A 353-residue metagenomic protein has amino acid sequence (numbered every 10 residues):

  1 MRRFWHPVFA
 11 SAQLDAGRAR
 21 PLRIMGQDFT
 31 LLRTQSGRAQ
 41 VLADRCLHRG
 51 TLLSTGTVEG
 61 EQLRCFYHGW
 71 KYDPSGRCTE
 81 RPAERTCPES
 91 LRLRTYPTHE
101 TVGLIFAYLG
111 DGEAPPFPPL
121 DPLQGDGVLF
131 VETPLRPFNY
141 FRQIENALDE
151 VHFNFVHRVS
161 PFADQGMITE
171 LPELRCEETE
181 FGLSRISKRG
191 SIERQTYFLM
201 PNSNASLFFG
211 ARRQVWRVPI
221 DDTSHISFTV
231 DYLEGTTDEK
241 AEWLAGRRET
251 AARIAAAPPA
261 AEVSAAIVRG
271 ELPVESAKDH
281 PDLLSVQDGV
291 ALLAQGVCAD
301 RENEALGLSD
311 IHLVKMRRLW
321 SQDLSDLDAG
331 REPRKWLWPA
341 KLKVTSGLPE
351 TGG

Functional and structural regions predicted by a protein language model:
M1-F4: Hydrophobic, proline/glycine-rich low-complexity stretches
H6, A10, T57, G103 (+1 more regions): A short, aromatic/hydrophobic, helix- or strand-capping loop or linear motif that either lines the entrance/gate
A10-V128, L171, E350-G353: Rieske [2Fe-2S] iron-sulfur-binding domain
R38, G112-G353: C-terminal catalytic domain of Rieske-type non-heme iron oxygenases
